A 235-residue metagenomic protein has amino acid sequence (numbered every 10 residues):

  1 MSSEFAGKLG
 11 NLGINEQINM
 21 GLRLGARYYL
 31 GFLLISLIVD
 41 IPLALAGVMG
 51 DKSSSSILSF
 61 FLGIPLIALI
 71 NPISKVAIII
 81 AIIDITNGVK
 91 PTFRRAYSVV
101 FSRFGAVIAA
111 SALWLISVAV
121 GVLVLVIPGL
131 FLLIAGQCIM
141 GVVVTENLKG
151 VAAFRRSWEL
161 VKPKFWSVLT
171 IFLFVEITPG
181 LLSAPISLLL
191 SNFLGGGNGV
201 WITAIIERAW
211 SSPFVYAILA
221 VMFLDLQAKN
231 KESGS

Functional and structural regions predicted by a protein language model:
M1-S235: Hydrophobic alpha-helical membrane segments
